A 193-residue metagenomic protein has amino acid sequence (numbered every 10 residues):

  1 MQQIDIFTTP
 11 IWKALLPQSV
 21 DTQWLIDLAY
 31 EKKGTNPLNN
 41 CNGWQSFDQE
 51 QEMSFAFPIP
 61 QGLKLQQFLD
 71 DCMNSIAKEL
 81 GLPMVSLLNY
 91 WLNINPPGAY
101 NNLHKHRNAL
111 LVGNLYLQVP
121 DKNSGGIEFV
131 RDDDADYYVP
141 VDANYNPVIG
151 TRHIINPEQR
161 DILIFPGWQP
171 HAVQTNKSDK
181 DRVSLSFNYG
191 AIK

Functional and structural regions predicted by a protein language model:
M1-L82, Y100: Non-heme Fe(II)/2-oxoglutarate
P10-W12, D181-L185: Short beta-strand micro-motifs in enzyme catalytic cores
G81-Y90: A short coil-to-beta-strand element that immediately follows conserved catalytic motifs
Y90, L111, V183: Residue-level detector of short, conserved catalytic/binding motifs and their immediate flanks
N93-I164, A191: Catalytic core of non-heme Fe(II) oxygenases with the double-stranded beta-helix
N101-H104, H171-S178: Short beta-strand His + acidic residue motifs that chelate non-heme Fe in jelly-roll/DSBH and cupin folds
R182, Y189-K193: Non-heme Fe(II)/2-oxoglutarate
